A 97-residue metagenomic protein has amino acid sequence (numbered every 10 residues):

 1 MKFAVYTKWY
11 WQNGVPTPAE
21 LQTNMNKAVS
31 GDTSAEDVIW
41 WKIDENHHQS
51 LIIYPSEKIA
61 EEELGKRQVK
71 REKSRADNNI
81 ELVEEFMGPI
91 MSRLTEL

Functional and structural regions predicted by a protein language model:
M1-Q49, I53-V69, A76-L97: Short S/T/G/P-rich N-terminal loop/turn motif that feeds into the first structured element of a domain
